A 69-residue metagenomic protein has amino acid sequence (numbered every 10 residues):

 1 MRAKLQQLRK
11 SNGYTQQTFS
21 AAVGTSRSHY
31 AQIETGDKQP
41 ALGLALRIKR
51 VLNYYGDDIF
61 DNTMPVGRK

Functional and structural regions predicted by a protein language model:
M1-S11: A short, Lys/Arg-rich alpha-helix, primarily the initiator
L8, A22, I33, N62: Residues in the recognition helix of alpha-helical DNA-binding motifs
R9, S20, K49: The alpha-helix within a helix-turn-helix
S11, G43, R50, D57-K69: Short, charged recognition helix plus adjacent turn of helix-turn-helix-like nucleic-acid-binding domains
G13-Q32: Short alpha-helical DNA-recognition segment
E34, L44, L52: DNA major-groove recognition helix of helix-turn-helix
